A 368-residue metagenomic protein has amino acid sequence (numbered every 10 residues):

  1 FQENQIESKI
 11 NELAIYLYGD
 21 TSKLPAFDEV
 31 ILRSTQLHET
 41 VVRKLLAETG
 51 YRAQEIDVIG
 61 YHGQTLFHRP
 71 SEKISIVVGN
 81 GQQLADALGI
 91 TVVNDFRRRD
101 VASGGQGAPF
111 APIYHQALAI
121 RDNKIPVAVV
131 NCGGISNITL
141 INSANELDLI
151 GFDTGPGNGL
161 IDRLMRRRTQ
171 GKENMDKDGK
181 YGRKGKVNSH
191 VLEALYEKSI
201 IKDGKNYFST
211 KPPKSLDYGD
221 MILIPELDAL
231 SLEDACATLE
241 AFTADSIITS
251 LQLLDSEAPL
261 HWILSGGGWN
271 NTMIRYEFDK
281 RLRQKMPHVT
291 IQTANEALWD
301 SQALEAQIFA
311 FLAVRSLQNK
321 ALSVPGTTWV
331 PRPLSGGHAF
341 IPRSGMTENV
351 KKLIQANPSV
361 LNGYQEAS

Functional and structural regions predicted by a protein language model:
F1-L13, A87, V93-Q116, I120 (+1 more regions): Glycine-rich phosphate-binding loop plus the immediately following alpha-helix
E12-V30, E173-K180, L230: Short glycine/proline- and acidic residue-enriched helix-loop micro-motifs that form flexible lids or anion-recognition
L17-G81: Short beta-strand-loop/turn "lid" adjacent to the catalytic site in phosphate-handling enzymes
E55-I113: Glycine-rich phosphate-binding loop and adjoining helix at the ATP-binding site of ATP-dependent phosphoryl-transfer
E72-Q83, F110, Q116-I120, N142-D148 (+1 more regions): A glycine- and small-aliphatic-rich helix-loop capping segment at beta-alpha/alpha-beta transitions that lines
N142-A144, R163, D245-L334: Catalytic phosphate/nucleotide-handling subdomain of diverse soluble enzymes
G171-H261, T272-K285, V289, E366: A contiguous, well-structured pocket-lining segment that forms one wall/lid of small-molecule binding clefts in soluble
R315-S368: Acidic, glycine/GT-rich loop-and beta-edge segments that sit at the periphery of enzyme/chaperone cores
